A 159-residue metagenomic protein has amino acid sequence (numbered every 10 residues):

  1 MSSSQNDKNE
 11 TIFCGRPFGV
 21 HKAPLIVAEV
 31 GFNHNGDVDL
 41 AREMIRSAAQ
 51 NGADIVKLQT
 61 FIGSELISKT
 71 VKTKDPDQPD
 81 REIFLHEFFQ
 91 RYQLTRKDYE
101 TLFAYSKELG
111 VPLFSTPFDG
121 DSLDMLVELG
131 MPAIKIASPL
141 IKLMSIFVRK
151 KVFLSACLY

Functional and structural regions predicted by a protein language model:
S2-V27: N-terminal amphipathic alpha-helix/helix-capping segment at the start of soluble metabolic enzymes
H21-A23, N51-A53, L109, F153-S155: Short coil/turn connectors at secondary-structure junctions
V27, I55-K57, F114-S115, K135: Conserved beta-strand positions in the central sheet of alpha/beta enzyme cores
E29, A48, L126: Conserved, mostly hydrophobic/aromatic
G31-N33, F61-G63, F118-G120, P139: Active-site beta-loop-alpha junctions enriched in small/polar residues
H34-Q50, R96-K97: Glycine-rich anion/phosphate-binding loops
N51-Q93: Glycine-rich, proline-tolerant flexible connector loops at the mouths of alpha/beta enzymes
P79-M144, R149-A156: Active-site beta->alpha loop and helix N-cap motifs at the rims of alpha/beta catalytic domains
